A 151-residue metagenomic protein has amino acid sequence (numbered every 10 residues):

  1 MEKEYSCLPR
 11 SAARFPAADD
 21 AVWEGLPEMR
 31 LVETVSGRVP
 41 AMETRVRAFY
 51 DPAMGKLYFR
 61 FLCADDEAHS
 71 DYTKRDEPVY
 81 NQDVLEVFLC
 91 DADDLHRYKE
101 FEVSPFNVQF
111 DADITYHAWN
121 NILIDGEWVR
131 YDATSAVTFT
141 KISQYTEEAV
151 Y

Functional and structural regions predicted by a protein language model:
M1-Y151: Structural preference for beta-rich elements and adjacent junctions enriched in aromatics
